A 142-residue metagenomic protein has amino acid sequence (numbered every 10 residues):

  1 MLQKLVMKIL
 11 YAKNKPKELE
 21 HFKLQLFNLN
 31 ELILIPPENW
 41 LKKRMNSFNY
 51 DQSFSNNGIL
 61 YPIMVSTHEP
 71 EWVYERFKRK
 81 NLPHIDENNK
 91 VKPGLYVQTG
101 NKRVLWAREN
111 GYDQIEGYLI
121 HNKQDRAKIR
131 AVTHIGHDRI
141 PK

Functional and structural regions predicted by a protein language model:
M1-H121, A127-R130: Short, charged/polar connector segments at secondary-structure boundaries
V132-H134: Basic, amphipathic alpha-helix used for nucleic-acid engagement in HTH/winged-helix/SANT-Myb modules and analogous
G136-K142: A polyampholytic, Gly/Pro-enriched intrinsically disordered region
